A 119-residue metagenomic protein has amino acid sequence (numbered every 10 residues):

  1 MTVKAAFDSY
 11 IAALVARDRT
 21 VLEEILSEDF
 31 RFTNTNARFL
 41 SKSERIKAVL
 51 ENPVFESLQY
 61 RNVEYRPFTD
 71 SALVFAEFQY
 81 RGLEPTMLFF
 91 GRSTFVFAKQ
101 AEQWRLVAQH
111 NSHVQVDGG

Functional and structural regions predicted by a protein language model:
M1-E28, D117-G119: Short, low-complexity N-terminal intrinsically disordered segments enriched in polar/charged residues
Y10, L22, F30, R45 (+2 more regions): Hydrophobic pocket/interface hotspot
L26, F78-Y80, H110-H113: Short beta-strand segments enriched in hydrophobic/aromatic residues within well-folded beta-rich domains
D29-L40, A48-N52: A short gly/proline-enriched turn/hairpin at secondary-structure junctions
I46-M87: Surface-exposed, charged secondary-structure patches
F90-G119: Short beta-strand edge/turn micro-motifs at domain boundaries
